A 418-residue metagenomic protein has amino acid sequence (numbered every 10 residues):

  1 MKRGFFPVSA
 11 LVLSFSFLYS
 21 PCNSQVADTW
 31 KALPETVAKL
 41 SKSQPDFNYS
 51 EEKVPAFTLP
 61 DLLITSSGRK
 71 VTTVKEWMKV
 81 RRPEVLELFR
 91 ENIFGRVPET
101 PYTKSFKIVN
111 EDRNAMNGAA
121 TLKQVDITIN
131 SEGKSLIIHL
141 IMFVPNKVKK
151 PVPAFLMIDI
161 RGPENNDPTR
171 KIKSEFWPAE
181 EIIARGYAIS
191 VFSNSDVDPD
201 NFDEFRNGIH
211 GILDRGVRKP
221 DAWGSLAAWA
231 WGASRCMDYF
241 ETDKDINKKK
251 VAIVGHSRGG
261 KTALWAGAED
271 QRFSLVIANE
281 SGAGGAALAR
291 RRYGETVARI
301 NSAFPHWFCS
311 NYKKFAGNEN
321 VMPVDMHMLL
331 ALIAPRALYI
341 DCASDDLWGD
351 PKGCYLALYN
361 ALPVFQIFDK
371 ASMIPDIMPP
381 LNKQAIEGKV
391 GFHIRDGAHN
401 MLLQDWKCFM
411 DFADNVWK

Functional and structural regions predicted by a protein language model:
S9-L18: Bacterial N-terminal signal peptides
Q25-F94: N-terminal pre-domain segments of enzymes
R96-V152: N-terminal cap/lid segment of alpha/beta-hydrolase-fold proteins
K150-D243, G285-R291: Cap/lid segment of the alpha/beta-hydrolase catalytic domain
G162, N166-P168, S234-E295, N318: Primarily recognizes the serine-hydrolase "nucleophile elbow" in alpha/beta-hydrolase and SGNH/GDSL folds
A278-L329, C354-P375: Mobile cap/lid helix-loop segments that gate and shape the active-site cleft of serine hydrolases
A334-G349, R395-D396: Conserved strand-to-loop "acid loop" that flanks and positions the catalytic carboxylate
L358-K418: C-terminal catalytic histidine-bearing segment of alpha/beta-hydrolase fold enzymes
